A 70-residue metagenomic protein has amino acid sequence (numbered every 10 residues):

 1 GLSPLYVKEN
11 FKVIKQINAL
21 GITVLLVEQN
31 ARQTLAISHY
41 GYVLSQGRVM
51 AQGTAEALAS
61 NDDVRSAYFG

Functional and structural regions predicted by a protein language model:
S3: ABC-family nucleotide-binding domains
V7-L20: Helical segment within the ABC ATPase nucleotide-binding domain
E28-Q29: H-loop/switch region of ABC-family ATPase nucleotide-binding domains
T34-A36: A short, surface-exposed alpha-helical micro-motif characterized by mixed small hydrophobic and charged/polar residues
Y40, Q52: Short, glycine/charged-rich "phosphate-handling" switch motifs in NTP-dependent and phosphotransfer domains
E56-A59: Short acidic-hydrophobic catalytic motif
